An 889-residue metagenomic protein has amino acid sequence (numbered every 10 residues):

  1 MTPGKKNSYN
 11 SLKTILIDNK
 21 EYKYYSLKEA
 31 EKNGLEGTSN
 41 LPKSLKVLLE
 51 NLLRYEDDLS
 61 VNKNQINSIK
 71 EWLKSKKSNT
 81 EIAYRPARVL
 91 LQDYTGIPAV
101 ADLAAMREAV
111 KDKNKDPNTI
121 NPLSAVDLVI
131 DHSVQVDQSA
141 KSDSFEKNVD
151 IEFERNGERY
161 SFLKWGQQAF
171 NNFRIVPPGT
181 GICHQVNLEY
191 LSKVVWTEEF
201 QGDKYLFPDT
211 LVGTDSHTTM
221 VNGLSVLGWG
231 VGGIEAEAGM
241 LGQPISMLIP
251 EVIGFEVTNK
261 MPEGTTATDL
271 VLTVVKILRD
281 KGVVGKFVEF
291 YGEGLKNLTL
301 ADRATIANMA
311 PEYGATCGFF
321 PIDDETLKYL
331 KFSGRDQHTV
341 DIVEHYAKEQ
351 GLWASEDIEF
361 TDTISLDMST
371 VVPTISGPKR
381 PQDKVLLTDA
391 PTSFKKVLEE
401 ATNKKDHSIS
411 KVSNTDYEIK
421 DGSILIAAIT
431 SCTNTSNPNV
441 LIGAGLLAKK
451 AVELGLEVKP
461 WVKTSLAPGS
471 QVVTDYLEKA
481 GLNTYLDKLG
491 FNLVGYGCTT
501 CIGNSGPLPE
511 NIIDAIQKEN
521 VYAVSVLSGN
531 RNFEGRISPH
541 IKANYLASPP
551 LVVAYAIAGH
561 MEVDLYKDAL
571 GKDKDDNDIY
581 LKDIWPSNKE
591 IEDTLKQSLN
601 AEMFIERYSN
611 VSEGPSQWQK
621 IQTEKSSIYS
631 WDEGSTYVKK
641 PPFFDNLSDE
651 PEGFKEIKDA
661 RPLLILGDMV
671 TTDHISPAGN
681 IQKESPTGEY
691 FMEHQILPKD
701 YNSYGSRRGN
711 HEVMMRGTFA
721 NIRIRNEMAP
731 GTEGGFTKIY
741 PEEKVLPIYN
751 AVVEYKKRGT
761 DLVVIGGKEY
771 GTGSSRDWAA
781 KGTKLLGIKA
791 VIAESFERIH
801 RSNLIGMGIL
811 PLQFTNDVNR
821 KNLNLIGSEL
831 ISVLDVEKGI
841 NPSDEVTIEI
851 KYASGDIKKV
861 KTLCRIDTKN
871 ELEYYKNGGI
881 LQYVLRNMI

Functional and structural regions predicted by a protein language model:
M1-I889: Fe-S-dependent hydro-lyases/dehydratases of central metabolism
